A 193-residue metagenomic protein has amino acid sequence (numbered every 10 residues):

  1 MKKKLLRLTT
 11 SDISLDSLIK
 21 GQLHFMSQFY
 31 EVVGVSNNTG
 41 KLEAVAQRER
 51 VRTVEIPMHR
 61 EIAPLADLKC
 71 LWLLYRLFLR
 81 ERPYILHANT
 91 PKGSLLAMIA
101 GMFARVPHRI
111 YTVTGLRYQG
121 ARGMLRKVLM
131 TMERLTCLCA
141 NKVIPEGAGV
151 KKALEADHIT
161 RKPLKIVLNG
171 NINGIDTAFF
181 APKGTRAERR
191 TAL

Functional and structural regions predicted by a protein language model:
M1-K3, A46, A181-L193: Nucleotide-sugar donor-binding and catalytic loop/hinge architecture of NDP-sugar-dependent glycosyltransferases
K2-T9, G101-L116, E133, I144 (+1 more regions): Active-site proximal beta-strand in glycosyltransferases
R7-A66, A153-H158, P163-I166: N-terminal strand-loop element at the rim of the active site of nucleotide-sugar-dependent glycosyltransferases
S11, L18, V35-N38, N89 (+3 more regions): Replace "coordinates the UDP/GDP/TDP-sugar" with "coordinates nucleotide-activated sugar donors
D16-K20, L65-W72, P107-H108, R117-C139: Nucleotide-sugar donor phosphate/pyrophosphate-binding loop at the beta->alpha transition of glycosyltransferases
V54-E55, R134, L138-R186: Donor nucleotide-sugar binding/catalytic pocket of nucleotide-sugar-dependent glycosyltransferases
L77-Y84: Glycine-rich phosphate-binding loop signature in dinucleotide/nucleotide-binding domains
A88-S94: Short His-centered aromatic/hydrophobic patch
